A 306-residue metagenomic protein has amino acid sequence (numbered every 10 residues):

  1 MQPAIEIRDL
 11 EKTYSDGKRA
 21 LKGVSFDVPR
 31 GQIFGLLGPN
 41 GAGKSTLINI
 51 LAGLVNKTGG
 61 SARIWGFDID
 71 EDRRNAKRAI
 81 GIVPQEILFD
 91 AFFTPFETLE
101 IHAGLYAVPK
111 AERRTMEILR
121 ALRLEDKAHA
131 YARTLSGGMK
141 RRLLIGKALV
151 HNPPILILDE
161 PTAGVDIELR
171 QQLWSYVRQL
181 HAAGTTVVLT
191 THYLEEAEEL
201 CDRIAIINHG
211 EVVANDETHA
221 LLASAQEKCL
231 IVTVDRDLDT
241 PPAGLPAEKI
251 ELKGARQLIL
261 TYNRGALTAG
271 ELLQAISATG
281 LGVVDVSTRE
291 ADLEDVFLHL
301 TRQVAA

Functional and structural regions predicted by a protein language model:
G60-D68, N75-A76: Conserved ABC transporter NBD signature motif
E100, G104-K127: Conserved ABC ATPase "signature" region
Y131-L135: Conserved ABC ATPase signature
N152: Conserved catalytic motifs of ABC-family nucleotide-binding domains
L156-D159: Catalytic Walker B motif of ABC-type/P-loop ATPase nucleotide-binding domains
W174-N263: ABC transporter nucleotide-binding domain
